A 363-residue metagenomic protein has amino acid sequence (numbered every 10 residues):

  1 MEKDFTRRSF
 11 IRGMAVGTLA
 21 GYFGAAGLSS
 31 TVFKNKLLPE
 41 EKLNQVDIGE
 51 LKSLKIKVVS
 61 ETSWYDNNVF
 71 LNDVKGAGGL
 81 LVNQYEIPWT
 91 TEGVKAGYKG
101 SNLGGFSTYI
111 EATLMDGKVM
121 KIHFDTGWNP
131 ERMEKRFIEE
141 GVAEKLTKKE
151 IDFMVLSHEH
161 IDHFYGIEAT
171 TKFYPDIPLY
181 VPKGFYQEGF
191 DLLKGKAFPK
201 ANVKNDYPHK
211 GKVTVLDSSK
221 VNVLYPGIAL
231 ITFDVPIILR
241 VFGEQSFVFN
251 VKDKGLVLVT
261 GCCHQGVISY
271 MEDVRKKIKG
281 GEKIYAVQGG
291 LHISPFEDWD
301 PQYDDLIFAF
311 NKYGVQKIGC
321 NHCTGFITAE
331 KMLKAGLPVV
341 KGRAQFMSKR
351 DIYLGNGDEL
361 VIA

Functional and structural regions predicted by a protein language model:
E2-K3, S9-F33: N-terminal export signals
S9-I11, A15, L38-Q45, C323-A363: C-terminal regulatory/interaction regions
L54-A77: Short, solvent-exposed beta-strand-terminating loops
T62-D66, G79-E140, E244-T260: Conserved beta-strand hairpin/beta-sheet module of binuclear metal-dependent hydrolase folds, prominently
D125, F137, H158, G227 (+2 more regions): Divalent metal-coordination and catalytic microenvironments
K149-K220, N311-I318, L333, P338-R343: Active-site HxH/HxHxD metal-binding segment of metal-dependent hydrolases
E159-I161, S246-L258, C262-D351: Cap/insert and terminal regions of metallo-dependent hydrolase folds
G195-A197, A201-H209, K220-K254: Active-site-proximal loop/helix segment associated with metal-binding centers of metalloenzymes
